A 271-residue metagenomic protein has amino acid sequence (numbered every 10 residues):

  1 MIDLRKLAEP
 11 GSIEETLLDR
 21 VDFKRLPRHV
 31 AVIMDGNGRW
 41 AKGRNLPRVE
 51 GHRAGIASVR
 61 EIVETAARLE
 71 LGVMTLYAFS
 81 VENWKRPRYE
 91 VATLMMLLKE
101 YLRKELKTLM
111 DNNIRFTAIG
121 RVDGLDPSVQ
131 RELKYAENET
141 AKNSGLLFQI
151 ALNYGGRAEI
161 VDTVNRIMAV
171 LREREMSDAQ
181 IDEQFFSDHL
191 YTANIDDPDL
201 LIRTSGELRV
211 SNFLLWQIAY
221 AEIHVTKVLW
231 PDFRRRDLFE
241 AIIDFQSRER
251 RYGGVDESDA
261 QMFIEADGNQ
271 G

Functional and structural regions predicted by a protein language model:
M1-G271: Flexible, compositionally biased loop and terminal segments
